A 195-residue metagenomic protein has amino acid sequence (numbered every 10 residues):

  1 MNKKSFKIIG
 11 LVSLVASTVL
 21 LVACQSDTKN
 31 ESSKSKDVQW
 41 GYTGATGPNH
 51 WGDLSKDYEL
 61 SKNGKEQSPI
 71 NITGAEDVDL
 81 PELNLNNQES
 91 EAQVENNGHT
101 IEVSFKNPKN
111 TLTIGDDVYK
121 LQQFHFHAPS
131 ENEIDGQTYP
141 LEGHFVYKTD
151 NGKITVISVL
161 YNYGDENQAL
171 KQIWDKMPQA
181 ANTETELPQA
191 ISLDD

Functional and structural regions predicted by a protein language model:
K4-L14, L21-D195: Alpha-carbonic anhydrase
